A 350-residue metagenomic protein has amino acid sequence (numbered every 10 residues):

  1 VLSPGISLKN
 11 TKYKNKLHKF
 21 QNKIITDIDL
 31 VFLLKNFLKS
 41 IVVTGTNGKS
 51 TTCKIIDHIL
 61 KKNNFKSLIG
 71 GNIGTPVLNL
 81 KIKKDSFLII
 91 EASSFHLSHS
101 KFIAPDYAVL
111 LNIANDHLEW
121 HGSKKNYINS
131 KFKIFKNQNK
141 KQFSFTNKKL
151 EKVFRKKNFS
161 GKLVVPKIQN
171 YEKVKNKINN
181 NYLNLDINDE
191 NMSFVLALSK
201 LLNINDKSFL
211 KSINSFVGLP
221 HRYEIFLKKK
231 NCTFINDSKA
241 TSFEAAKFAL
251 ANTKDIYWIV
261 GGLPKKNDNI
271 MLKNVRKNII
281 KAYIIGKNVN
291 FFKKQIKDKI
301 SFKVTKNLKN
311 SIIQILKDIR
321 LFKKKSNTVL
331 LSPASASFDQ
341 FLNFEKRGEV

Functional and structural regions predicted by a protein language model:
P4-S144, K148, K152-K162, I313-Q314 (+3 more regions): Phosphate-binding loop of NTP-binding sites
S7-K12, K149-K156, Y171-E172, K265-D268 (+1 more regions): Short, charged/polar "capping" segments at the starts of alpha-helices and the immediately preceding loops
I25-L30, N158-K173, L210-N214, E224 (+1 more regions): Beta-strand->loop->alpha-helix junctions that form or flank phosphate-binding loops in nucleotide-handling enzymes
V43, N72, L111, Y127 (+7 more regions): Residue-level signal for inorganic ion chemistry
K66, N181-I279, K294: Nucleotide phosphate-binding/pyrophosphate-handling subdomain across enzymes that bind or process nucleotide phosphates
S144-K148, I259-G261, N278-K287: Short internal beta-strands
D268-S326: C-terminal helical cap/extension that packs against the catalytic core of soluble nucleotide-cofactor enzymes
S311, I315-E349: A glycine-rich beta-strand to alpha-helix segment that forms a phosphate/ribose-binding loop at ligand/cofactor sites
